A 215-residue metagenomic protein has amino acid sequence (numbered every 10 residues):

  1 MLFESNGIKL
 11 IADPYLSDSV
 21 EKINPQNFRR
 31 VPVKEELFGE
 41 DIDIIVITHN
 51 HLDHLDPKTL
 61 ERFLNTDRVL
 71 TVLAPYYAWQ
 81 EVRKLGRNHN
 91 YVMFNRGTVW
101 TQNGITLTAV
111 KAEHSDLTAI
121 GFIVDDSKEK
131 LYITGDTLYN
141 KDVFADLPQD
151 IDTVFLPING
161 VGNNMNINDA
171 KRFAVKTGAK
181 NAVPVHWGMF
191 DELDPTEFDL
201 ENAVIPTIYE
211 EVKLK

Functional and structural regions predicted by a protein language model:
M1-I11, L16-V20, D199-K215: Zn-dependent metallo-beta-lactamase
E4-L10, V99-T108, D125-L131, L214-K215: Beta-strand-turn-beta hairpins that frame and shape the catalytic cleft of phosphate-ester-processing enzymes
I8-V46, K58-R62, L138-Q149: Pre-active-site segment of Zn-dependent metallo-hydrolases
A12-D13, D41-D53, L73-P75, L131-D136 (+3 more regions): Active-site neighborhood of phospho(di)ester-bond hydrolases with catalytic His/Asp-centered motifs
D18-S19, H51-L55, W79-E81, T98-T101 (+5 more regions): Active-site environment of divalent metal-dependent phosphoester hydrolases
P32-V99: Active-site HxH/HxHxD metal-binding segment of metal-dependent hydrolases
G86-N103, A145, D150, D169-K215: Binuclear metal-ion centers of metallo-dependent hydrolases, dominated by the metallo-beta-lactamase
E113-K176, E192: Active-site-proximal loop/helix segments of hydrolase catalytic cores
